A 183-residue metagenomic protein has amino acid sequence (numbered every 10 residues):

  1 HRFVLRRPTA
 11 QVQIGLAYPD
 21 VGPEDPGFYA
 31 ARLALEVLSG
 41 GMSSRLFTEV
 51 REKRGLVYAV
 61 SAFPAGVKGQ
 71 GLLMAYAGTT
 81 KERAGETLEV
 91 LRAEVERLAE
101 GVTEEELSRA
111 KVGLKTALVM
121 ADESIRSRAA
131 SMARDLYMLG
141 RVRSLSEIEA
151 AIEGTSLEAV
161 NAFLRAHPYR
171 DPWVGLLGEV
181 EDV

Functional and structural regions predicted by a protein language model:
H1-S44: His/Glu-based metal-binding/catalytic segments typifying zinc-dependent metallopeptidases
R7-A10, A65-G71, R141, H167-P168: Short, flexible turn/loop "capping" segments at secondary-structure junctions
G15-P19, L38-T79: A structural supersecondary motif
L16, R32-A34, V50, A75 (+4 more regions): Buried hydrophobic packing residues in well-ordered domains
P26, R83-T87, D182-V183: Short, conserved charged micro-motifs
S61, A65-A121: M16/insulysin-pitrilysin zinc metalloprotease superfamily fold
R97, A110, K115-V183: C-terminal regions of mature proteins
